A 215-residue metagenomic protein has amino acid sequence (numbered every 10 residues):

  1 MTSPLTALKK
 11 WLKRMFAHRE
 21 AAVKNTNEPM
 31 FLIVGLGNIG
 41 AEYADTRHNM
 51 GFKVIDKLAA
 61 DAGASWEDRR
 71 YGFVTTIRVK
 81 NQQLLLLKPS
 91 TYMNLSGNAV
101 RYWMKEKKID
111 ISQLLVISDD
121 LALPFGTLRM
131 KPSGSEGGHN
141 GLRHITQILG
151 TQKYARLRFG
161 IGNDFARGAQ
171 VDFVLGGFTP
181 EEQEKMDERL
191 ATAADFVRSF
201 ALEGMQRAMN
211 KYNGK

Functional and structural regions predicted by a protein language model:
T2-S133, R143-Q147, T151-L157, D164-A169 (+3 more regions): Nucleotide and nucleotide-moiety/phosphate-recognizing core
